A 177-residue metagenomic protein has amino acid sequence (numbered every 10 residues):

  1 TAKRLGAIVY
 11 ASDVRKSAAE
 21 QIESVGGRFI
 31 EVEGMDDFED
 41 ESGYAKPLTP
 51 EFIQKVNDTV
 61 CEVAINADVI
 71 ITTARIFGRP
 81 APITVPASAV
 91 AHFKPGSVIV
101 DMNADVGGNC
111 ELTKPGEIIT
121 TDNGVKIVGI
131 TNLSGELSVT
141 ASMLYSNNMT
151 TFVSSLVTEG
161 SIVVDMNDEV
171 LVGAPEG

Functional and structural regions predicted by a protein language model:
T1-V63: Glycine-rich phosphate/diphosphate-binding loop of Rossmann-like nucleotide-binding domains
R4-A7, V25-R28, V85-H92, P115-I118 (+1 more regions): Short, solvent-exposed amphipathic alpha-helical segments in soluble enzyme and RNA/protein-processing domains
L5-I8, S12, V25-R28, V32 (+6 more regions): Change "in soluble alpha/beta enzymes" to "in soluble alpha/beta proteins
Y10, I30, V98-V100, V128 (+1 more regions): Hydrophobic/aromatic beta-strand patches that form the interior of the parallel beta-sheet core in alpha/beta enzyme
R15-S17, Q54-T59, T84-P86, L112-K114 (+1 more regions): Glycine-rich, charged/polar anion/phosphate-binding loops that engage phosphate groups from diverse ligands
D40-A87, A91, I130: A structured beta-alpha segment of the ubiquitous adenosine-cofactor-binding alpha/beta core
V69-V128: ADP-ribose/adenylate-binding Rossmann-like module
A104, C110-G177: Adenosine-phosphate binding glycine-rich loop
